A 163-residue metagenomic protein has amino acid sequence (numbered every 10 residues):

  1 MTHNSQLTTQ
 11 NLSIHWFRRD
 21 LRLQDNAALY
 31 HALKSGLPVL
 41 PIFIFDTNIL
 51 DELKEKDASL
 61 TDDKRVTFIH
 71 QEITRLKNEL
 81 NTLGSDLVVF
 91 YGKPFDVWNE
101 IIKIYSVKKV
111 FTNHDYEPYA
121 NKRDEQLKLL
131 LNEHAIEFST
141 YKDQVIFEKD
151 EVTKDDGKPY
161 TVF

Functional and structural regions predicted by a protein language model:
M1-T9: Short, basic, low-complexity termini and linkers enriched in Ser/Thr/Gly/Pro that act as targeting/leader peptides
Q10-V162: Trp/Phe/Arg-rich N-terminal binding region typifying the photolyase-homology
